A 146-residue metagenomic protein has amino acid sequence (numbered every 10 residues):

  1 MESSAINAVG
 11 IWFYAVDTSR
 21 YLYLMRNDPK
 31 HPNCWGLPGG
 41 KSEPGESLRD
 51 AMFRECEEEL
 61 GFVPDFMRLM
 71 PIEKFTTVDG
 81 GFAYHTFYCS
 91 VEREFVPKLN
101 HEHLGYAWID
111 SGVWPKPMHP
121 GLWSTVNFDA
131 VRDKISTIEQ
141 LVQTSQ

Functional and structural regions predicted by a protein language model:
M1-L22: Conserved N-terminal beta-strand and adjoining loop/helix that marks the start of the Nudix/MutT-like hydrolase domain
I6, D17, E73-V113, N127 (+3 more regions): Active-site-adjacent beta-strand/loop module that shapes the phosphate/pyrophosphate-binding cleft
D17-E59: Conserved Nudix-box catalytic region and its N-terminal flanking loop in Nudix hydrolases and closely related
P38, P44, Y88-S90, H119 (+1 more regions): Functional cleft and adjacent loop/helix regions within the main domain that mediate ligand binding or catalysis
G40, S111-G112, P117: Short strand-loop junctions, especially beta-strand C-caps/beta-turns that link beta-sheets to coils or alpha-helices
G45, K98, P117: Residues that scaffold the ATP/ADP-binding catalytic core of kinase and kinase-like folds
V63-E73: A short coil-to-beta-strand element that immediately follows conserved catalytic motifs
